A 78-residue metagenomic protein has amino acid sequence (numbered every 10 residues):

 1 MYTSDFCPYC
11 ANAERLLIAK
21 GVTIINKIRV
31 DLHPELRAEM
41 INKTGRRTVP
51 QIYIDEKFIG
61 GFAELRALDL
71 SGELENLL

Functional and structural regions predicted by a protein language model:
M1-I24: Local sequence-structure signature of Cys/Sec-based thiol-disulfide redox active-site neighborhoods
T3, T23-R37: Thiol-based oxidoreductase modules, predominantly thioredoxin-like and allied folds used for disulfide exchange
P8-Y9, E35, G60: Short alpha-helical
E14-L17, N42, L65-L68: Short, glycine/charged-enriched secondary-structure capping and boundary segments
N42-T48: Thiol/disulfide oxidoreductase modules built on the thioredoxin-like
I54-L78: Non-catalytic, surface beta->alpha helical segment in thiol-disulfide oxidoreductase systems
